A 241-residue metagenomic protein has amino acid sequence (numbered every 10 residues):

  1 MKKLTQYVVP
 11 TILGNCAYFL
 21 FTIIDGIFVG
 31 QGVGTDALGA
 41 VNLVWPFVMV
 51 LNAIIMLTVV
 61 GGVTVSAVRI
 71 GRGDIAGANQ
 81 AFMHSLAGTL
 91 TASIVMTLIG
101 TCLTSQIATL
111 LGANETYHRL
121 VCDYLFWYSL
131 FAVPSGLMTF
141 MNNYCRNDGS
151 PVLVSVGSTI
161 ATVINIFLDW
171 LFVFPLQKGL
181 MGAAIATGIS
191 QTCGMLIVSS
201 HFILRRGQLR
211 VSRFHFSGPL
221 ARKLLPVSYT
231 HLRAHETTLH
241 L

Functional and structural regions predicted by a protein language model:
M1-T11, S66-V133, P175-Y229: Short alpha-helical transmembrane segments in multi-pass integral membrane proteins
L4-L20, F47, L51, L130 (+1 more regions): Residue-level signal for short hydrophobic patches within transmembrane helices of multi-pass membrane transporters
D25, G62, L103, M141 (+2 more regions): Hydrophobic/aromatic residues in alpha-helical transmembrane segments
L38-L98, S135-V154: Small-residue-rich hydrophobic transmembrane alpha-helices
V50-A53, N165-I166, M195-S199: Hydrophobic transmembrane alpha-helices of multi-pass small-molecule transporters
A76, T89, Y144-W170, M181 (+1 more regions): Alpha-helical transmembrane segments of multi-pass membrane transporters/permeases
T230-T237: Conserved small/polar residues in nucleotide/adenosyl-binding loops
